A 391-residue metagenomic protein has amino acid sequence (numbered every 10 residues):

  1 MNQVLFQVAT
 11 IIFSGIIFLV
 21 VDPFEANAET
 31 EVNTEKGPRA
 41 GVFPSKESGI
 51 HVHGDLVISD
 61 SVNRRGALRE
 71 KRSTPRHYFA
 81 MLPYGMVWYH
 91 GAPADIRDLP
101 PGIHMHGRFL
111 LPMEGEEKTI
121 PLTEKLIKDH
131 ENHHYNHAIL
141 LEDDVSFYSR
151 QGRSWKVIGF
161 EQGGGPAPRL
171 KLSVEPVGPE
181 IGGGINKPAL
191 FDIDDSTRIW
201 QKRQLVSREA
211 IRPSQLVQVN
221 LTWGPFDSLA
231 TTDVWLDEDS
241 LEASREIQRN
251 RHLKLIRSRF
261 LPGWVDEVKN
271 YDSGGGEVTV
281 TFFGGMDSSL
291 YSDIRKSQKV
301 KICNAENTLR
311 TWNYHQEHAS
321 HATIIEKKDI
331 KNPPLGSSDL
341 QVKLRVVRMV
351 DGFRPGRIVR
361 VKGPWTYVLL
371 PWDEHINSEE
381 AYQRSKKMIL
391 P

Functional and structural regions predicted by a protein language model:
M1-F6: Positively charged n-region of N-terminal signal peptides that target proteins for export
V8-V20: Bacterial N-terminal signal peptides
V20-Y84, Y89-P391: Short, flexible, surface-exposed loop segments at domain boundaries
